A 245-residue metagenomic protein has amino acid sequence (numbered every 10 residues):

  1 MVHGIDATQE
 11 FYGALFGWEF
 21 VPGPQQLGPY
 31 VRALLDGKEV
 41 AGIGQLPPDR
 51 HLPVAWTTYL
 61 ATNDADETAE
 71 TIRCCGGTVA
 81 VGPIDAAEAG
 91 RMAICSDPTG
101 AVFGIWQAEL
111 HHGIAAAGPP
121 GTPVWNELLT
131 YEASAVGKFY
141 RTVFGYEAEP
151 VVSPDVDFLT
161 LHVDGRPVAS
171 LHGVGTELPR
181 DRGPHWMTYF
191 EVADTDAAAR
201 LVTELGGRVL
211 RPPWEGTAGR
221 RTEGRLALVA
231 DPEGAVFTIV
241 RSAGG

Functional and structural regions predicted by a protein language model:
M1-E39, C74, G82-G90, L128-P167 (+2 more regions): Core segments of cupin and vicinal oxygen chelate
M1-H3, R32-A33, P48-T71, R91-C95 (+3 more regions): Vicinal oxygen chelate
M1-Q9, A55-T58, W106-K138, Y146-E149 (+2 more regions): N-terminal beta-strand motif that seeds the catalytic metal site of vicinal oxygen chelate
P24-G118: Active-site-adjacent scaffolding segments
L34, G44, W106, E127 (+3 more regions): Residues in well-ordered beta-strands of folded domains
E39, D49, P167-V168, E177: Active-site/binding-pocket entry motifs
C75-V124, E149-R166, G173-L178, L205-G245: Vicinal oxygen chelate
